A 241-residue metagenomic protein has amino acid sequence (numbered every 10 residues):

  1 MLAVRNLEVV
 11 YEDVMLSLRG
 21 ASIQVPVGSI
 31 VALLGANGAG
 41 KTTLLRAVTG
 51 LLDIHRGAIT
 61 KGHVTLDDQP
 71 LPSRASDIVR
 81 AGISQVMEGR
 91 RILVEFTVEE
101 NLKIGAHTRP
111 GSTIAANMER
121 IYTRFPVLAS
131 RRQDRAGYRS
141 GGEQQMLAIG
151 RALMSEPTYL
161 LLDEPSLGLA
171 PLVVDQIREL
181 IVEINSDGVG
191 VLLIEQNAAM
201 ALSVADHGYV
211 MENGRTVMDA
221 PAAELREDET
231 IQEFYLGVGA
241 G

Functional and structural regions predicted by a protein language model:
M1-V4, E8-G20, V27, L52-G57 (+1 more regions): A short, flexible loop at the N-terminus of ABC-type nucleotide-binding domains that lies
L34-A36: The feature captures the beta-strand-to-loop junction immediately N-terminal to the Walker
T49: Helix-to-loop junction immediately C-terminal to a conserved catalytic motif
L52, H63-V79, A222: ABC ATPase NBD Q-loop/coupling interface
F96, R139, A152-L153: ABC ATPase signature
R135-R139, E143: Conserved ABC ATPase signature
M154-T158: A short, proline-enriched helix->beta-strand linker immediately N-terminal to the Walker B motif in ABC-type P-loop
